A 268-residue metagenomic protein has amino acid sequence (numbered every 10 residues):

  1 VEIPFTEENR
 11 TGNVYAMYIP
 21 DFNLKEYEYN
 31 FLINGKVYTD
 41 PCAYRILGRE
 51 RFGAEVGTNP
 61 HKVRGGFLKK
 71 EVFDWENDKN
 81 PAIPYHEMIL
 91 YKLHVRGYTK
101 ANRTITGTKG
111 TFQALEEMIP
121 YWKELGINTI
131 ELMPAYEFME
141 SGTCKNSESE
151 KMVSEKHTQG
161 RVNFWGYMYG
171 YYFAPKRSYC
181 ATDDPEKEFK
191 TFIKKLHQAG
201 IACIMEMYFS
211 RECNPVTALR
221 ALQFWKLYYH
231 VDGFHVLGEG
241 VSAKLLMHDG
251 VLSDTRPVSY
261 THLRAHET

Functional and structural regions predicted by a protein language model:
E2-N9: Short, surface-exposed loop motifs enriched in S/T, G, D/E and P with embedded aromatic residues
N9-H94, T99-T106, G110: The feature marks proteins involved in alpha-glucan
Y91, I130, C203-M205, F234 (+1 more regions): Hydrophobic faces of well-ordered beta-strands that scaffold small-molecule active sites in alpha/beta enzyme cores
L93, L132, W225: Conserved, mostly hydrophobic/aromatic
M118-P134: Catalytic domains of carbohydrate-active enzymes, especially glycoside hydrolases
G126-N128, A199-I201, H230-D232, S253-T255: Short, well-ordered coil/turn segments that N-cap beta-strands
T143-Q198, R211-Y228: Aromatic- and acidic-residue-enriched carbohydrate-binding clefts of CAZyme catalytic domains
T261-T268: Conserved small/polar residues in nucleotide/adenosyl-binding loops
